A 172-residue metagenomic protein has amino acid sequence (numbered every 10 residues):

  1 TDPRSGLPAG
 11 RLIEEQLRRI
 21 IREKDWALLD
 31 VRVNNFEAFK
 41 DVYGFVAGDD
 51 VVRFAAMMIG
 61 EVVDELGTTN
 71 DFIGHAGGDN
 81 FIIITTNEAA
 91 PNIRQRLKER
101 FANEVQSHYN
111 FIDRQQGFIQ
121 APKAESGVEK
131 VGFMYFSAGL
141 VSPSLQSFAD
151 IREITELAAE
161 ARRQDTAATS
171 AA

Functional and structural regions predicted by a protein language model:
T1-D2: Short alpha-helical interdomain "coupling" segment at the junction between an upstream regulatory sensor module
G6-A27, N34-D64, G74-G78, I82 (+3 more regions): Conserved long alpha-helical elements within nucleotide-processing catalytic cores of c-di-GMP signaling and class III
K24-W26, D71, F136, A171: PAS-family sensory domain
H75, D79, H108-A159: A short glycine-enriched loop-to-beta-strand structural element that forms part of the catalytic core of nucleotide
F101-V105: A common structural junction motif
E160-A172: Intrinsically disordered, glycine/charged-rich C-terminal tails and inter-domain linkers that flank nucleotidyl cyclase
